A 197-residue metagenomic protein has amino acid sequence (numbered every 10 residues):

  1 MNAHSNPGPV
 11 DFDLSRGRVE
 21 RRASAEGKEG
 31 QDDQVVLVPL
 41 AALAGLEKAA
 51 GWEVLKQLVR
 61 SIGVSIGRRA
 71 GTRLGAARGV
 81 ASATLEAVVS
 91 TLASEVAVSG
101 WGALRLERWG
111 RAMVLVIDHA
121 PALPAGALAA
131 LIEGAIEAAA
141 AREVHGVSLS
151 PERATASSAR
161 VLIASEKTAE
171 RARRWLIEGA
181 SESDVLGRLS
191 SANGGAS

Functional and structural regions predicted by a protein language model:
M1-G126, S148-S197: N-terminal accessory segment detector
A127-R142: Short, non-transmembrane amphipathic alpha-helical segments
V144-G146: Active-site phosphate-binding and catalytic loops of NTP-dependent enzymes
